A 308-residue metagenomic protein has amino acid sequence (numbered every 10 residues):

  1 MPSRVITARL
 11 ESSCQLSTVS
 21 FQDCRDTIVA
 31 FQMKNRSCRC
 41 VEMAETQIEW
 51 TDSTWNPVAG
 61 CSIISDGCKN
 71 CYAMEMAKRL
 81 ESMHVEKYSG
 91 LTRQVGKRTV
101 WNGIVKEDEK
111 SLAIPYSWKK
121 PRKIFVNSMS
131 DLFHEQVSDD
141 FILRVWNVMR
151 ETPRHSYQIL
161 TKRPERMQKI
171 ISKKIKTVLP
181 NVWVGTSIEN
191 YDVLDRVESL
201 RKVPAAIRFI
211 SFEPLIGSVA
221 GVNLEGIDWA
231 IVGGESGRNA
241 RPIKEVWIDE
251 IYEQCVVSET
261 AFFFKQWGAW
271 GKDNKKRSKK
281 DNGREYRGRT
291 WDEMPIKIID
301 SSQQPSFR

Functional and structural regions predicted by a protein language model:
M1, E11-D23, F31-N35: Short, basic, low-complexity termini and linkers enriched in Ser/Thr/Gly/Pro that act as targeting/leader peptides
T7-E11, A30-A59, L80-H84, A205 (+2 more regions): Auxiliary Fe-S-binding modules of radical SAM enzymes
A8-R9, F21, R39, C68 (+1 more regions): Positively charged, hydrophobic/aromatic-enriched amphipathic segments
K34-K123, D131: N-terminal [4Fe-4S]-dependent radical SAM core
I64, C71, Q94, E189 (+2 more regions): Short, electropositive, low-hydrophobicity segments enriched in small/polar residues
K106-A261: Conserved AdoMet/S-adenosylmethionine-binding subsite of the radical SAM
